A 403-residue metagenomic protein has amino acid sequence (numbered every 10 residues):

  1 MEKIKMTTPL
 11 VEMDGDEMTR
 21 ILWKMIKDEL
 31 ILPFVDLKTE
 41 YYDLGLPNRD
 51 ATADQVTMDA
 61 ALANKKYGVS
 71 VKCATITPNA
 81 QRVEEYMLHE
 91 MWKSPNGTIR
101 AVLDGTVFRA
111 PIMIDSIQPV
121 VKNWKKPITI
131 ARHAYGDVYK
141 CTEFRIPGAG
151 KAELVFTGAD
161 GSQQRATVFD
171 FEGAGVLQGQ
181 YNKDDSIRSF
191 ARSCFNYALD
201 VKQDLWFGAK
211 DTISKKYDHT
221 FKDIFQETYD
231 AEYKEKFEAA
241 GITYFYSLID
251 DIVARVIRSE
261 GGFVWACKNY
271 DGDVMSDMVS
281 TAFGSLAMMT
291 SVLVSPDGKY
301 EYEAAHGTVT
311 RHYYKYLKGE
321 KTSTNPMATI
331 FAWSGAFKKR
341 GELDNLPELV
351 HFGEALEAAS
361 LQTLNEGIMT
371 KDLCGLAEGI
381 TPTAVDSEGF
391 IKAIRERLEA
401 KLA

Functional and structural regions predicted by a protein language model:
E2-T8, M18, L22-W23, D28-A53 (+1 more regions): N-terminal alpha-helical transmembrane segments of multi-pass membrane transport and channel/translocase proteins
M6-M25, L154-S247: Glycine-rich phosphate/diphosphate-binding loop of Rossmann-like nucleotide-binding domains
V35-Y41, V201-A209, Y233-Y246, G341-G353 (+1 more regions): Flexible, glycine/charged-enriched surface loops at secondary-structure junctions
L46-A60, K222-F263: N-terminal small/polar loop signature for handling phosphorylated ligands or for N-terminal nucleophile
P47-A159, Q163, Y270, V274: N-terminal glycine-rich phosphate/adenylate-binding segment common to multiple enzyme folds
V256-A355, Q362-E366: Glycine-rich phosphate/nucleotide-binding loop
K318-T324, E342-A403: Internal helix-turn-beta structural module
